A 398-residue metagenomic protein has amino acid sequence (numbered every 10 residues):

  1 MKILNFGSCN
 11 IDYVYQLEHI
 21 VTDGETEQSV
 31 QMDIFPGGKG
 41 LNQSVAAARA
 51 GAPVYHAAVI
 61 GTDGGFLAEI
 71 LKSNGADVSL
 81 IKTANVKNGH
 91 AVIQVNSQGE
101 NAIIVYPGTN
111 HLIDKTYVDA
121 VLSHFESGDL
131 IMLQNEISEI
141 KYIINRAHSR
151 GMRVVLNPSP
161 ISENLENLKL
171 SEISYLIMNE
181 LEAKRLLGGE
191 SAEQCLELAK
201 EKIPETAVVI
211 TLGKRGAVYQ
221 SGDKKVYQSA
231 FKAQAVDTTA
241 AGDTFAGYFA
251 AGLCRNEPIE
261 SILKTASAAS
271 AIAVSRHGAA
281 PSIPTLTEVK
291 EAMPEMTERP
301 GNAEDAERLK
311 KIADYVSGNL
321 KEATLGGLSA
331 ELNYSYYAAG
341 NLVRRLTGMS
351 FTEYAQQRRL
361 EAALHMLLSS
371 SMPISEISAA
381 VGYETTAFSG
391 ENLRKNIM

Functional and structural regions predicted by a protein language model:
M1-D23: Positively charged, low-complexity intrinsically disordered leader regions
M1-F6, E69-T83, N96-V226, E288: Ribokinase/PfkB-type carbohydrate-kinase core domain
I3, D23-H90, A292: Substrate-binding N-lobe of the ribokinase-like
E163, E193-P300: Conserved phosphate-binding/catalytic region of the ribokinase-like
E291-D314, G318, G326-L332, R345-E353 (+1 more regions): Short, Lys/Arg-enriched, Trp-marked, Pro/Gly-tolerant hinge/linker segments that flank
A313-D314, G318, E322, R345-E384: Terminal helix-turn-helix DNA-binding modules in bacterial transcription factors
A339, V343, F388-S389, L393: Short hydrophobic/aromatic patch on the recognition helix
